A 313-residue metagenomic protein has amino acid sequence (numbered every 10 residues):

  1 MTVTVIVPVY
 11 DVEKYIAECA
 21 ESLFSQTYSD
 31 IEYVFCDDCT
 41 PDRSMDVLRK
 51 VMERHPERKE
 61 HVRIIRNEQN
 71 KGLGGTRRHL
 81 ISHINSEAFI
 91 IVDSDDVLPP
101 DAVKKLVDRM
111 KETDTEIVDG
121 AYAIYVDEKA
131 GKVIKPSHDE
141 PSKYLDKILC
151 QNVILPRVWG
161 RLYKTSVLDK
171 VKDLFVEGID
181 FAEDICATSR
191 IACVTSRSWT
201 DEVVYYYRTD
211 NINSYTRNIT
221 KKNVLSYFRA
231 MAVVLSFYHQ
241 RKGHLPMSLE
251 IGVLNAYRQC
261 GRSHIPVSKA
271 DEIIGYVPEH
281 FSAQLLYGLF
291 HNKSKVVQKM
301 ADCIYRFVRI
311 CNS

Functional and structural regions predicted by a protein language model:
D11-S25: Short, well-formed alpha-helical segments that are part of the catalytic scaffolds of diverse glycosyltransferases
S22, D37-L48, Q69: A conserved acidic beta->alpha catalytic loop
R66-I84, K105: Glycine-rich, basic loop-to-helix element that forms the pyrophosphate-binding segment of sugar-nucleotide handling
F89: Short aromatic/hydrophobic "clamp" motif used to bind/position activated sugar donors
D101-V133: Conserved donor NDP-sugar-binding/catalytic core segment of glycosyltransferases
L145-K221, S226: Conserved nucleotide-sugar donor-binding catalytic segment
V203-N211, R217-L245, A256-F281: Catalytic core of nucleotide-sugar-dependent glycosyltransferases
H264-S313: Membrane-interface aromatic/basic loop that binds lipid-linked glycans or pyrophosphate carriers, typified by
